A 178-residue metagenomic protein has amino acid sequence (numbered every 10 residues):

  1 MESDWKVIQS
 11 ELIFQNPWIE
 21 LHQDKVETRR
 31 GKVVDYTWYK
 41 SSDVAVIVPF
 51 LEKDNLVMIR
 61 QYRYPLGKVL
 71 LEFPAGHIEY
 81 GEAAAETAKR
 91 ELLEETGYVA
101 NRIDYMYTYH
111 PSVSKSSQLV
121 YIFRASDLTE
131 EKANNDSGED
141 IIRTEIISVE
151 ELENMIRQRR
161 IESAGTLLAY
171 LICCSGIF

Functional and structural regions predicted by a protein language model:
V7, L21-Q23, D35, I59 (+3 more regions): Hydrophobic residues on conserved beta-strands that form the core of alpha/beta folds
E11-V46, E52: Acidic, metal-coordinating catalytic segment for phosphate/diphosphate chemistry, firing primarily on the Nudix
V34, D43-V46, L51, H77-A164: Unchanged
D43-K68, E72: A glycine-rich, hydrophobic loop/mini-helix early in the fold
C173-F178: Short helix-capping/linker segments at secondary-structure and domain boundaries
